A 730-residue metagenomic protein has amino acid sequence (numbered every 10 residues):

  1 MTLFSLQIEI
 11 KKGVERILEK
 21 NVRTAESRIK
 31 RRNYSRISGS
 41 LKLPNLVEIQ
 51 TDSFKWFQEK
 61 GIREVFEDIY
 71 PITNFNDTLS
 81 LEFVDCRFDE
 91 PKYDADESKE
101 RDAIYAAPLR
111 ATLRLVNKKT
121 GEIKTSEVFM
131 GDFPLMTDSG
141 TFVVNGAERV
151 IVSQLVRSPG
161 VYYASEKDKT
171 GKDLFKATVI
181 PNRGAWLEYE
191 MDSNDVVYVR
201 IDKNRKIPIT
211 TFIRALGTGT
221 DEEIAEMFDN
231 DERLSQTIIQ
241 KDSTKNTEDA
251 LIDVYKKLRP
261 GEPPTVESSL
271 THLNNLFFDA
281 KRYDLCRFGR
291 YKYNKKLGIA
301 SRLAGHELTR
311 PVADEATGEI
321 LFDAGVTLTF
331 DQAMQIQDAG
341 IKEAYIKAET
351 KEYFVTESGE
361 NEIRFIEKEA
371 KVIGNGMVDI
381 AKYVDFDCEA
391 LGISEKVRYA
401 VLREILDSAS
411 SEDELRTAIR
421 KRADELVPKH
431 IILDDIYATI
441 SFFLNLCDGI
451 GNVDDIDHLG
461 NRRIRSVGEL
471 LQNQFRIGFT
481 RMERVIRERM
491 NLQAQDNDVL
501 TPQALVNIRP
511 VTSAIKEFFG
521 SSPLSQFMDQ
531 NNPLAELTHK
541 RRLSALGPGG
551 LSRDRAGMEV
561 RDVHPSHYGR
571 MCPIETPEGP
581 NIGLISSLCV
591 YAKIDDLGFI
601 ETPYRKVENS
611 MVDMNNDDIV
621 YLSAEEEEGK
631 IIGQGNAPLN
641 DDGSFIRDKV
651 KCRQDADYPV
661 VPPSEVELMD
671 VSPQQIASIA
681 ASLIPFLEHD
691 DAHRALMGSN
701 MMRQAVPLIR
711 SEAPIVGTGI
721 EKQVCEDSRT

Functional and structural regions predicted by a protein language model:
T2-R541, C589-L708: N-terminal non-catalytic structural scaffold regions of very large proteins
E97, M130, T137-S139, E559-V560 (+3 more regions): Short beta-alpha junctions and helix-cap segments that line functional grooves
K124, R542-P573, I715-R729: Flexible, glycine/threonine-enriched loop-and-boundary segments that flank and lead into catalytic domains of large
V312, P573-I574: Hydrophobic beta-strand positions
E575, S586-C589: Active-site proximal loops enriched in glycine and acidic residues that flank catalytic Cys/His/Asp and coordinate
M701-K722: Edge strands and adjacent loops of beta-rich recognition modules
